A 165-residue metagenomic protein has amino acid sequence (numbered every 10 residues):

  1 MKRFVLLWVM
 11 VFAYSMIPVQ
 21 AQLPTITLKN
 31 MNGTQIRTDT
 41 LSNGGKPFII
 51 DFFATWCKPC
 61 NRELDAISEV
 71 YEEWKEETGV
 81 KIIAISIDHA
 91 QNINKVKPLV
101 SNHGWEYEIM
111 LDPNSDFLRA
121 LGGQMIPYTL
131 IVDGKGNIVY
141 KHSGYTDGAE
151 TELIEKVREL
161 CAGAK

Functional and structural regions predicted by a protein language model:
M1-F4: Positively charged n-region of N-terminal signal peptides that target proteins for export
L7-S15: Bacterial N-terminal signal peptides
M16-A21: Sec/Tat signal peptide C-region and signal peptidase I cleavage site
T27-P47: A short beta-strand-turn-helix
G45-F48, F52-W56, M125: Short pre-active-site segment immediately N-terminal to redox-active cysteine/selenocysteine motifs in thiol-based
I49-I50, I82, T129: Hydrophobic beta-strand anchors of alpha/beta hydrolase catalytic cores
R62-N102, D116-L118: Structural microenvironment flanking redox-active thiols in thiol-disulfide oxidoreductases
L99-W105, P113-K156: Thiol/disulfide oxidoreductase modules built on the thioredoxin-like
